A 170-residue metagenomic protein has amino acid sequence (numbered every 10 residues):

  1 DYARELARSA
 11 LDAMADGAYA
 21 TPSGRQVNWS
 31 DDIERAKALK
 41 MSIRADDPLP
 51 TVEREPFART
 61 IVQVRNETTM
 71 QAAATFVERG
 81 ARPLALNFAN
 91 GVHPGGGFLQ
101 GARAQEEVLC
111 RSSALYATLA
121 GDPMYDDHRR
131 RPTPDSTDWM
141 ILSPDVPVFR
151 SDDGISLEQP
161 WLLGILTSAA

Functional and structural regions predicted by a protein language model:
D1-A170: Macrodomain-like recognition of ADP-ribose-binding/processing modules
